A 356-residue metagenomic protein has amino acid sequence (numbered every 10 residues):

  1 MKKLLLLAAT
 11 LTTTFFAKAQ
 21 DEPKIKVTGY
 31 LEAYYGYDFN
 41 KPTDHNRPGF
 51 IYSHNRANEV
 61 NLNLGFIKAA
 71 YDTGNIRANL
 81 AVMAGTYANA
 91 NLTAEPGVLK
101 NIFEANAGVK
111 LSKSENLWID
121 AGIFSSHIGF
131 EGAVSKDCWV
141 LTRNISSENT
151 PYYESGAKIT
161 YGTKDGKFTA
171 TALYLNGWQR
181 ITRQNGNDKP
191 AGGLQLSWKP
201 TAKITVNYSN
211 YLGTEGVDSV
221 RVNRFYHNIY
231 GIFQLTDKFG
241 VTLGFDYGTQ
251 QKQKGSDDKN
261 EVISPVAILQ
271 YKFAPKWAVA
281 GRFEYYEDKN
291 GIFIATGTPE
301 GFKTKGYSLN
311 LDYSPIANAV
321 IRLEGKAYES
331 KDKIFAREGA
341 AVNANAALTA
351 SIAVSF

Functional and structural regions predicted by a protein language model:
M1-P23: Bacterial Sec-dependent N-terminal signal peptides
E22, D72-I76, S112-S114, S126 (+6 more regions): Outer-membrane beta-barrel channels and translocator barrels
E22-K24, T28-H54, N58-L62, F66 (+8 more regions): Outer-membrane beta-barrel proteins and related beta-barrel translocases across Gram-negative bacteria
E22-T28, N75-N79, N116-W118, K167-T171 (+5 more regions): Outer-membrane beta-barrel architecture
G29, A33, N58, L62 (+11 more regions): Residues on the lipid-exposed face of transmembrane beta-strands in outer-membrane beta-barrel proteins
Y34-V60, A88-E104, S112-S197, N207-T214 (+1 more regions): Surface-exposed coil loops of outer-membrane beta-barrel proteins
I51-H54, A88-T93, V98, G132 (+1 more regions): Outer-membrane beta-barrel pore domains
H54-T86: Glycine- and aromatic-enriched membrane insertion/assembly motifs of diderm outer-membrane and organelle channel
